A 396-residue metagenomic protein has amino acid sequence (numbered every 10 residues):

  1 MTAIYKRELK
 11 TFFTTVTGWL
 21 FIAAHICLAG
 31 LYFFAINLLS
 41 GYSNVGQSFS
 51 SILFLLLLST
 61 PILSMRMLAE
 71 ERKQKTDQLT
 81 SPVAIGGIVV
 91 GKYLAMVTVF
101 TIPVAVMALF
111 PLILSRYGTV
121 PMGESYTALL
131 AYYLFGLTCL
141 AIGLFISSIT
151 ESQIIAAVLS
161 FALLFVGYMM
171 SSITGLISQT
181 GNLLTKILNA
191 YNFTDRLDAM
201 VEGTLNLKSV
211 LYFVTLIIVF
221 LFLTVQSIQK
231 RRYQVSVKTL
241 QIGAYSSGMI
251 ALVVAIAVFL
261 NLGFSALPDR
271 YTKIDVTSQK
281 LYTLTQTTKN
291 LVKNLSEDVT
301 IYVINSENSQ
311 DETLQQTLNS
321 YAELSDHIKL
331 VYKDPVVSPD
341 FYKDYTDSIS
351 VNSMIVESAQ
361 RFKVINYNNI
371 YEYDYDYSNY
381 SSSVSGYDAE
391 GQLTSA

Functional and structural regions predicted by a protein language model:
M1-G18, Y233: Aromatic- and glycine-rich beta-strand/loop motifs that create alpha-glucan
I26-F33, V104, A108-F110, L163-I173: Aromatic-anchored segments of alpha-helical transmembrane domains
Y32-F34, V45-G46, L55, V90-A156: Secretory targeting signals
I36-G46, A156-S227, Q234: Terminal transmembrane helical anchor/hairpin motif
S48-E71, P103: Long, hydrophobic alpha-helical segments
L56-S64, G136-A141, Y212-V225: Hydrophobic cores of alpha-helical transmembrane segments in multi-pass inner/ER membrane proteins, independent
M67-A95: Helix-loop-helix units of permease transmembrane domains in multi-pass membrane transporters, especially ABC
L176-Q179, D195-L207, Y212, L216-V219 (+2 more regions): Short, surface-exposed patches at the edges or C-terminal ends of soluble domains, predominantly
